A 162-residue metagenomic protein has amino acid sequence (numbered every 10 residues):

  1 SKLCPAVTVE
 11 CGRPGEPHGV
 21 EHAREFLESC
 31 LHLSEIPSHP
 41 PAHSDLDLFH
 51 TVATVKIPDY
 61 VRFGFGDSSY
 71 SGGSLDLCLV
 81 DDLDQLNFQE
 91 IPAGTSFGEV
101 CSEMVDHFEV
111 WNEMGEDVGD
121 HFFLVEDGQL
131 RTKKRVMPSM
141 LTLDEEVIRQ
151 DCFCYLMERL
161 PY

Functional and structural regions predicted by a protein language model:
S1-Y162: Structured catalytic-domain cores with a bias toward divalent-metal coordination
